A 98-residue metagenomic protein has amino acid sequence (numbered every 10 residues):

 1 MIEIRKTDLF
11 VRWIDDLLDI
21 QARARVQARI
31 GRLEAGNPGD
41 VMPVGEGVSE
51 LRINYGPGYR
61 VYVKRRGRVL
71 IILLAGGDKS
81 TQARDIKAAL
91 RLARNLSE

Functional and structural regions predicted by a protein language model:
I2-G31: Solvent-exposed, charged helical/coil patches that constitute nucleic-acid or partner-interaction surfaces
E3-I4, R12, R23, P38 (+2 more regions): Enriched for short, Lys/Arg-rich terminal
D16-L18, A22, G45, I53 (+1 more regions): Helix-centric, low-specificity signal for extended rod-like, repetitive segments
A28-Y55: A short, surface-exposed loop/turn module that caps and links secondary-structure elements
